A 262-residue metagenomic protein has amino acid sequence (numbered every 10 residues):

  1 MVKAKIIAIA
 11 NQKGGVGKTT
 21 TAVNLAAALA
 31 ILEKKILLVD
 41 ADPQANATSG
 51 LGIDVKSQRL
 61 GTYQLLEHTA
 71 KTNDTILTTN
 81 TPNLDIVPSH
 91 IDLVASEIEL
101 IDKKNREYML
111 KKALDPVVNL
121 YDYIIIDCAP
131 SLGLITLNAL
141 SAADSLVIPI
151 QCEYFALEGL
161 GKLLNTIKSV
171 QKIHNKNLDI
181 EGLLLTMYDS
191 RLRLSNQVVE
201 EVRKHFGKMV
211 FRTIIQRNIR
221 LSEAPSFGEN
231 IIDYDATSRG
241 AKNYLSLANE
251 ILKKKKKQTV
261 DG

Functional and structural regions predicted by a protein language model:
M1-G262: P-loop NTP-binding core
